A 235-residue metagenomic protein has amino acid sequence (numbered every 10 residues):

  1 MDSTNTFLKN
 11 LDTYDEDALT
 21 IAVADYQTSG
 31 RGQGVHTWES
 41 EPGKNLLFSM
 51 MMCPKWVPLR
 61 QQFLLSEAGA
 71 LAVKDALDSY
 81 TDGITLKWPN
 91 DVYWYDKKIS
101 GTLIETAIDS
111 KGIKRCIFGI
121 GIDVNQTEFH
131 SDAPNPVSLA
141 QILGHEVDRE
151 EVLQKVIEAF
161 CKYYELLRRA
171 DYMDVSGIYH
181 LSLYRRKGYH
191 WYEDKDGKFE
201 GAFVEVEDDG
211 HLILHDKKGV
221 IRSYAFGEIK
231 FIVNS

Functional and structural regions predicted by a protein language model:
M1-S79, E146, I221: N-terminal lobe of the biotin/lipoate ligase/transferase fold
E16-D17, G43, K87, G112 (+1 more regions): A generic fold-level signal
A24, I84-W88: General beta-strand structural signal in soluble alpha/beta enzymes
K55-R60, L64-I84, W94-S235: Long, positively charged amphipathic alpha-helical accessory segments at protein N-termini or as interdomain linkers
